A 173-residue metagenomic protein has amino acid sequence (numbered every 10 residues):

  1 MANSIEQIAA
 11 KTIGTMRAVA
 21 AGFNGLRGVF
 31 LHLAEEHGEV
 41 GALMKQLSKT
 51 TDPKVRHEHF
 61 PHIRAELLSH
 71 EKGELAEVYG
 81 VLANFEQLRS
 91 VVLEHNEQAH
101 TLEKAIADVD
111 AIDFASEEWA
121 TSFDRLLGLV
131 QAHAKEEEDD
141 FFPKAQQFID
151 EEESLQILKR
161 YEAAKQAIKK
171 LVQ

Functional and structural regions predicted by a protein language model:
M1-Q173: Small-residue-biased structural context
